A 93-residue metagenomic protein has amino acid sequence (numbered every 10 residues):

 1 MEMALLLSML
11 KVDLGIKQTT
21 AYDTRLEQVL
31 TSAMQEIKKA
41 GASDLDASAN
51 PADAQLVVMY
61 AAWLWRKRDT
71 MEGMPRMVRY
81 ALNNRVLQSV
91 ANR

Functional and structural regions predicted by a protein language model:
M1-R93: Divalent metal-cofactor coordination and adjacent catalytic microenvironments
